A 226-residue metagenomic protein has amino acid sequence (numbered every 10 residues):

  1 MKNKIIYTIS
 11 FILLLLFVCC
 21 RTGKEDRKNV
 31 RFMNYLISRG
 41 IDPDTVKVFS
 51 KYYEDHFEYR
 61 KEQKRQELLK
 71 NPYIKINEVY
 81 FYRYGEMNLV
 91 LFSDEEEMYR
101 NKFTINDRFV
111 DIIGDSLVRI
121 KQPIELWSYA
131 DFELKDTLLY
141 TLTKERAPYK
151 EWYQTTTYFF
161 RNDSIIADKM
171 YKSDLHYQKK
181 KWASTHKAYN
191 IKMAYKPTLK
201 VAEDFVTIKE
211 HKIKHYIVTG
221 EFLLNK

Functional and structural regions predicted by a protein language model:
M1-F32: Bacterial Sec-dependent N-terminal signal peptides
C20-D131, K135, Y140-K226: Lipid interaction determinants
